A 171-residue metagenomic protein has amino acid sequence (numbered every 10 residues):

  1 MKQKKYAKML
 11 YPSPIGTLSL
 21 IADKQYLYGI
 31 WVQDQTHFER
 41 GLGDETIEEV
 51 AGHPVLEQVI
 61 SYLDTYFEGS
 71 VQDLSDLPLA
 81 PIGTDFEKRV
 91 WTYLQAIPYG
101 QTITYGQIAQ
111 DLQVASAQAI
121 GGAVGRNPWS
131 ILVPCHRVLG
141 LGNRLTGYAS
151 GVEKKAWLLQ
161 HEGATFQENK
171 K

Functional and structural regions predicted by a protein language model:
M1-V114, H161, T165-K171: Basic nucleic-acid-binding alpha-helical/helix-turn surface characteristic of O6-alkylguanine DNA
A119-I120: Helix-turn-helix DNA-binding helix
V124, P128, L132: Major-groove DNA-recognition helix of helix-turn-helix-type DNA-binding domains
L132-L139: Short Lys/Arg-enriched helix C-cap and helix-to-coil transition segments that create basic nucleic-acid-contact patches
L141-K171: …primarily DNA-binding HTH/wHTH and HhH modules…
